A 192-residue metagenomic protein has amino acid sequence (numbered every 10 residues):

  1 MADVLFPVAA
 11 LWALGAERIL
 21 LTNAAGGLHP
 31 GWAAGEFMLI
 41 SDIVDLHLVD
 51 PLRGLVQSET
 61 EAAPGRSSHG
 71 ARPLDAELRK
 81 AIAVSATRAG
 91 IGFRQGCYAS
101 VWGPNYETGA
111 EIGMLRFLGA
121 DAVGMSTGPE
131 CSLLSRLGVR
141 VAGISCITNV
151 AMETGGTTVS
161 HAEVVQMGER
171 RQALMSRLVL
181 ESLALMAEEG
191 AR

Functional and structural regions predicted by a protein language model:
M1-G70: Metabolite-binding pocket within alpha/beta catalytic cores that recognizes anionic/polar moieties
E17, D121, R140: Short acidic/polar active-site loop segments enriched in Thr and Asp
I19-A24, L39, F93-A99, V123-M125 (+1 more regions): General beta-strand structural signal in soluble alpha/beta enzymes
Q57-A71, F117-A120, G156-G168: Glycine-rich tight-turn/loop motif centered on a GG-T
T60-L74, S100-W102, I112, G168-L180: Polyanion-binding loop/helix "lid" in catalytic or ligand-binding cores
L74-L137: Active-site-adjacent substrate-binding region of metalloamidase/peptidase-like peptide-processing proteins
M125-E163: Zn-dependent metallopeptidase/amidohydrolase metal-coordination segment
A151-R192: His/Asp/Glu-rich mid-to-C-terminal helical/loop segments that flank catalytic regions of hydrolases
